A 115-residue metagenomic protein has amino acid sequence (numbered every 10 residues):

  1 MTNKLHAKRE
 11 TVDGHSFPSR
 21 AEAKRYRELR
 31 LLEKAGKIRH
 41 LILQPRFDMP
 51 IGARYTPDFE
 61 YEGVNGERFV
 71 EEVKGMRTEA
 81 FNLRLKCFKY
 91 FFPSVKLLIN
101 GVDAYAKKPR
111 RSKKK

Functional and structural regions predicted by a protein language model:
M1-K115: Electrostatic, structured charged patches in enzyme active sites and in nucleic-acid/phosphate-binding
